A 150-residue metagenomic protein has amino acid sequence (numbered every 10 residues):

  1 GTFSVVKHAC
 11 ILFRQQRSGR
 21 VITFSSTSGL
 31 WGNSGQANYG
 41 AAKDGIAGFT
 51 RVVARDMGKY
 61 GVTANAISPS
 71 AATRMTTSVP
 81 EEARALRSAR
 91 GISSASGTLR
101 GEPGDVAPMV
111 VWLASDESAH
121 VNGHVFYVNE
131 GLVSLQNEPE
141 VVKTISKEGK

Functional and structural regions predicted by a protein language model:
G1, R20, A37, G45-G48: Conserved cofactor-binding/catalytic machinery of classical short-chain dehydrogenase/reductase
V6, A42: Active-site helix of classical SDR
I11-Q15, W31, A47, V52-V62 (+1 more regions): Active-site-adjacent segment of SDR/Rossmann-fold oxidoreductases
S26: Residue(s) in the substrate-gating loop at a strand-loop-helix junction that position the organic substrate next
G29, S70-T76, G131-V133: Conserved sequence/active-site signature of Rossmann-fold short-chain dehydrogenase/reductase
G32-Q36: Active-site "substrate specificity/gating" loop of NAD(P)-dependent dehydrogenases, especially the short-chain
A47, M57-A72, V121-V128: Conserved Rossmann-fold SDR core element
A66, L86-K150: C-terminal helical subdomain
